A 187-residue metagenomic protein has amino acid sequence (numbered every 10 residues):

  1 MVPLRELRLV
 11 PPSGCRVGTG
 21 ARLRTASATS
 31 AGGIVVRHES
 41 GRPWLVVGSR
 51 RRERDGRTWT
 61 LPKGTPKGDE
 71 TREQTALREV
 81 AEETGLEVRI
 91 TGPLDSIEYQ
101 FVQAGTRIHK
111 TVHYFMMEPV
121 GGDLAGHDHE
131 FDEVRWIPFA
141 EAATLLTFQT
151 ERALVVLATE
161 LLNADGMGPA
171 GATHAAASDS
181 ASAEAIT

Functional and structural regions predicted by a protein language model:
M1-S13, T187: N-terminal intrinsically disordered, compositionally biased regulatory/targeting segments that precede the folded
P3, E53-R57, G122-T187: Nudix hydrolase/Nudix homology domain
P11-L61: N-terminal strand-loop-strand
T29-A31, K110-H113, D132: Change "...and in nucleic-acid phosphodiester-cleaving endonucleases..." to "...and in nucleic-acid processing enzymes
I34, Y114-M116, V134-W136: Conserved hydrophobic/aromatic beta-strand scaffold that supports enzyme active sites
G41-L86, T187: Conserved Nudix-box catalytic region and its N-terminal flanking loop in Nudix hydrolases and closely related
T60, H109, W136: Short aromatic/basic micro-patch
A81, G85-G122: Active-site segment of metal-dependent pyrophosphate-handling enzymes, primarily the Nudix hydrolase catalytic core
